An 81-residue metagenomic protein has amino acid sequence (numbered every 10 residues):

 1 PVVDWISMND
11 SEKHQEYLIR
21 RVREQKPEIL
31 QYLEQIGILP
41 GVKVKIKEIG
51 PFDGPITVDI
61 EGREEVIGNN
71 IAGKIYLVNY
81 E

Functional and structural regions predicted by a protein language model:
P1-N69: Mid-protein regulatory/catalytic core that forms ligand/cofactor-binding pockets and protein-protein interaction
N70-E81: Short, charged, intrinsically disordered terminal tails
